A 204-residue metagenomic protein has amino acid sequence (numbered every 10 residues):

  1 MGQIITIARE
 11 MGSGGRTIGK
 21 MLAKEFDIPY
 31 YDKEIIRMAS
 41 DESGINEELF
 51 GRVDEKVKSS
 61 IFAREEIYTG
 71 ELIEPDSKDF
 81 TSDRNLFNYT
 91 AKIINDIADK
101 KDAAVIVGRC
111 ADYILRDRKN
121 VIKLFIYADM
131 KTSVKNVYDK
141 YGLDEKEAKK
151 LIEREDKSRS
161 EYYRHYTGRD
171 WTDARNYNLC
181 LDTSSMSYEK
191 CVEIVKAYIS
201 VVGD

Functional and structural regions predicted by a protein language model:
M1-R9, D102: Pre-Walker A (Motif I) flank of P-loop NTPase domains
I7-K20: Glycine-rich phosphate-binding P-loop
P29-S40: Short beta-strand-centered segment that lines the nucleotide-binding/catalytic pocket of NTP-utilizing
S40-A103: ATP-dependent small-molecule kinase phosphotransfer cores that center on conserved nucleotide phosphate-binding segments
S59-E65, D144-Y188: Small-molecule kinase domains that catalyze NTP-dependent phosphoryl transfer to phosphate-bearing small molecules
A91, Y188-K196: Short, amphipathic alpha-helical "lid/cap" segments that border enzyme active or binding sites
G108-Y113: Short, polar loop motifs at secondary-structure junctions
D117-D139, E145-E153: Conserved phosphate-donor/acceptor-positioning beta-strand/loop module used by diverse small-molecule
